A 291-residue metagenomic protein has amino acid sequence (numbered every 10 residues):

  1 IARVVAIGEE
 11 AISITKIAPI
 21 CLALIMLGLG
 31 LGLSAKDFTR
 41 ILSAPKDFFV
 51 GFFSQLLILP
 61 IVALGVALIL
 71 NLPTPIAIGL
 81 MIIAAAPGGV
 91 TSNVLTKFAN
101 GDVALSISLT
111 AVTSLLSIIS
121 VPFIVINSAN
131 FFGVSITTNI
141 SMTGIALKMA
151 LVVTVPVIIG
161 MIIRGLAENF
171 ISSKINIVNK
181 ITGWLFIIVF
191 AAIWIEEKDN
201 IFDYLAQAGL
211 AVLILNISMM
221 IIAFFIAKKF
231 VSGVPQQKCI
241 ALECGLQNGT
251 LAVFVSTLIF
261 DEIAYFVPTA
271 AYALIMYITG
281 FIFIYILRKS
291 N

Functional and structural regions predicted by a protein language model:
I1-N291: Alpha-helical transmembrane segments of multi-pass small-molecule/ion transporters
